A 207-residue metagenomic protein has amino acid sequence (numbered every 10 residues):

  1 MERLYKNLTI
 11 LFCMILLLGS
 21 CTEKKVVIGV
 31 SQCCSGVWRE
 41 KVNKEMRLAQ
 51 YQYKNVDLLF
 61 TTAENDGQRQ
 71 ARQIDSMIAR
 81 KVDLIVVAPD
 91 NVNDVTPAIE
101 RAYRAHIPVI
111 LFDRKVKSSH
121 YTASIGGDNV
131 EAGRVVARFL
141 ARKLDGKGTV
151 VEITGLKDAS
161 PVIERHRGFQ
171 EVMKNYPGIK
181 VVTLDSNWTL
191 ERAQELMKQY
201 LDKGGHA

Functional and structural regions predicted by a protein language model:
M1-T9: Bacterial N-terminal signal peptides that target proteins for export
L4, L17-L18: Leucine-biased recognition of intrinsically disordered, low-complexity hydrophobic segments
T9-L17: Bacterial N-terminal signal peptides
C21-A207: A residue-level marker of the well-folded mature domains of exported/periplasmic proteins
